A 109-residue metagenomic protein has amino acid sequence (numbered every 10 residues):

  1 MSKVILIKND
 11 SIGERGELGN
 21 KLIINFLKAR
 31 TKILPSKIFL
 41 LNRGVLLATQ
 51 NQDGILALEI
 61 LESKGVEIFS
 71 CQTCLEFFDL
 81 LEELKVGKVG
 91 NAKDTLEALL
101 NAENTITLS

Functional and structural regions predicted by a protein language model:
M1-V4: Extreme N-terminal starter segment of soluble prokaryotic enzymes
L6-L34, L40-N42, T49-N51: Conserved mixed alpha/beta catalytic, RNA-binding, or beta-rich assembly cores of soluble enzyme, regulatory
L27, I55-E59, L96: Short amphipathic alpha-helical segments and helix-helix/interface helices
P35, G65, A102-E103: Short, well-ordered alpha-helix to beta-strand connector turns
R43-L47, L75-E76: Short active-site-proximal "capping" loops at secondary-structure junctions
G54-L80: A glycine-rich helix N-cap at a beta->alpha junction
F78-S109: C-terminal structural segments of small proteins and small subunits
